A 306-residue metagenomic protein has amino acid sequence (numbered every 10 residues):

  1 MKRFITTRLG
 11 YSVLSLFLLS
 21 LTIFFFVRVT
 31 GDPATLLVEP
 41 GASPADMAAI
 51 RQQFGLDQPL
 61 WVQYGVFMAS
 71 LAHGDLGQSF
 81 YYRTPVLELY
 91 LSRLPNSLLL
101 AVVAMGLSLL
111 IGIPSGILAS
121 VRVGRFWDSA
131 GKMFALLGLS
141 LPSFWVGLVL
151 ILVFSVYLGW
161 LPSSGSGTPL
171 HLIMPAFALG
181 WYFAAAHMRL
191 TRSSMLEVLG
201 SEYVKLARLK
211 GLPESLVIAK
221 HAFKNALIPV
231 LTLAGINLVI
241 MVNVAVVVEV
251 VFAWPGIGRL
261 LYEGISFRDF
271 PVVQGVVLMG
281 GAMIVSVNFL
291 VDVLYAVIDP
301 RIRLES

Functional and structural regions predicted by a protein language model:
K2-F4, E88-W127, S166-S306: Alpha-helical transmembrane segments of integral membrane proteins, especially multi-pass inner/plasma-membrane
T6-L16: N-terminal signal-anchor/signal peptide hydrophobic helix marking the start of the first transmembrane segment
S12, R93, S97, M133-L136 (+2 more regions): Residue-level signal for discrete positions within transmembrane alpha-helices of multi-pass small-molecule
S15-G65, L158-M174: Hydrophobic alpha-helical transmembrane segments of membrane transport/permease proteins and related membrane-embedded
L19, I23-V27, G147, I151 (+5 more regions): Juxtamembrane/transmembrane-helix interface segments of polytopic membrane transporters
V29-T30, G138-L141, V242: Transmembrane helix irregularities
D57-I113: An internal, D/E-rich "acidic patch" concept
R83, K132-S193, S266: Membrane-water interface segments at transmembrane-helix boundaries in multipass membrane proteins
